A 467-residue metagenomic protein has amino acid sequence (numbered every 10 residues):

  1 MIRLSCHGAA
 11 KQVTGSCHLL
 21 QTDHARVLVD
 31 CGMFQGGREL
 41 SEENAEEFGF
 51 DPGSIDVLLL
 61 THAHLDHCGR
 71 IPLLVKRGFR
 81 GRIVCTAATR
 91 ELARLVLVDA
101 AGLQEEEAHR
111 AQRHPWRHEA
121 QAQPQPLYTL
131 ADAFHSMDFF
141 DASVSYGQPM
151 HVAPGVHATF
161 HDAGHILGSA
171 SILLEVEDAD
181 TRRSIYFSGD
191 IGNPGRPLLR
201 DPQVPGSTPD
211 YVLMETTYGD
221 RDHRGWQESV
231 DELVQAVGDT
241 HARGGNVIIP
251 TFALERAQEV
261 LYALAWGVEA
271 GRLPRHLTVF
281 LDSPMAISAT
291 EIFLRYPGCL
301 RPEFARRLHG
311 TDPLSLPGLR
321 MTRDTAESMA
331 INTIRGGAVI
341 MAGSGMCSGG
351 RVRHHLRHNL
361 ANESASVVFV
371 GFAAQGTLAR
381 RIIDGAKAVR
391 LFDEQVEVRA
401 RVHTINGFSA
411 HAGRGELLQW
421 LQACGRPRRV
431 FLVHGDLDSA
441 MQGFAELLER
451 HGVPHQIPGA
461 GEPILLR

Functional and structural regions predicted by a protein language model:
M1-G53, D141-R200, A326-T333, V339 (+4 more regions): Core dinuclear metal-dependent hydrolase active-site scaffold
L4, D30, L58, H62-A63 (+7 more regions): Conserved structural-core and active-site-/substrate-pathway-adjacent residues in large, well-folded domains of enzymes
A9-A10, C31-F34, A88, I166 (+8 more regions): Active-site metal-binding loops of divalent metal-dependent hydrolases
A10-Q12, T22-G81, C85-F139, I191-P202 (+3 more regions): Pre-active-site segment of Zn-dependent metallo-hydrolases
G15, G37, C68-G69, R94 (+8 more regions): Short helix/loop capping segments that flank catalytic or ligand/cofactor-binding pockets
R82, S171, G192-D282, S366-G371 (+1 more regions): Cap/insert and terminal regions of metallo-dependent hydrolase folds
A100-I166, P297-R335: Metallo-beta-lactamase
Q235-Q375, R390, Q442, E449-R450: Hard-cation-handling environments
